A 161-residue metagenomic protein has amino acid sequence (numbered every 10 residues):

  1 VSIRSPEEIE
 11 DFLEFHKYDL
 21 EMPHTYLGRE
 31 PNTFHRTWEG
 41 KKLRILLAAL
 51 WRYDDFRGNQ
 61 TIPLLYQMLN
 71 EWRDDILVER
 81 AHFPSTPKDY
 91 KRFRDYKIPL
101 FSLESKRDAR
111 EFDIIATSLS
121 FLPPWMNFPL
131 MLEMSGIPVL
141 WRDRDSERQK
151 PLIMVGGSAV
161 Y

Functional and structural regions predicted by a protein language model:
V1-H24, W72: Helix-enriched interaction subdomains in cytosolic or periplasmic regions, typified by TIR/SEFIR signaling/NADase cores
G28-K41, S105-R107, D145-S146: Short boundary motifs at domain starts and secondary-structure transition points
R44-L46: Conserved beta-strand elements of the Class I
A49-D54, F121: Residue-level signal for short, function-critical loop segments
R57-L65: Conserved alpha-helical elements of sugar-nucleotide-dependent glycosyltransferases
L65-D74: A short, Lys/Arg-enriched amphipathic alpha-helix followed by its capping loop at the start of a domain
V78-R80: A structural preference for short, hydrophobic beta-strand core positions in alpha/beta folds
F83-Y161: Glycine-rich beta-alpha loop elements in corrinoid/cobalamin-binding modules across cobalamin-dependent enzymes
